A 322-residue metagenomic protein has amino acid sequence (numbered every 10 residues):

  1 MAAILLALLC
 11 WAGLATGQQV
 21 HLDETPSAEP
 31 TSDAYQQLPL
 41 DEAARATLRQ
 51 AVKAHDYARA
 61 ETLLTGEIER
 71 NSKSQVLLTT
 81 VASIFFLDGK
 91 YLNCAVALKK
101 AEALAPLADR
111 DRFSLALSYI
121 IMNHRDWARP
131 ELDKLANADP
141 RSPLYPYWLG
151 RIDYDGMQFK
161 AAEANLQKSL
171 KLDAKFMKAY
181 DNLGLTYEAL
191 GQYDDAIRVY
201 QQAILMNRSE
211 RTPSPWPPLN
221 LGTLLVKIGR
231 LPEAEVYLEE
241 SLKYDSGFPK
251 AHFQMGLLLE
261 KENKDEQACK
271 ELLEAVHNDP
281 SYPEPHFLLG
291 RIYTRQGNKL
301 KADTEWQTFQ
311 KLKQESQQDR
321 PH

Functional and structural regions predicted by a protein language model:
L22-T25, P215, E284-H322: Terminal, low-structured helical/coil segments at or just beyond the last alpha-helical repeat
D41, Q75-V76, D109-R110, P143-L144 (+5 more regions): Helix-start (N-cap) detector for alpha-helical repeat units in TPR-like alpha-solenoids, especially tetratricopeptide
R70, A103-L104, N137-A138, L172 (+4 more regions): Structural marker of alpha-solenoid helical repeat scaffolds
